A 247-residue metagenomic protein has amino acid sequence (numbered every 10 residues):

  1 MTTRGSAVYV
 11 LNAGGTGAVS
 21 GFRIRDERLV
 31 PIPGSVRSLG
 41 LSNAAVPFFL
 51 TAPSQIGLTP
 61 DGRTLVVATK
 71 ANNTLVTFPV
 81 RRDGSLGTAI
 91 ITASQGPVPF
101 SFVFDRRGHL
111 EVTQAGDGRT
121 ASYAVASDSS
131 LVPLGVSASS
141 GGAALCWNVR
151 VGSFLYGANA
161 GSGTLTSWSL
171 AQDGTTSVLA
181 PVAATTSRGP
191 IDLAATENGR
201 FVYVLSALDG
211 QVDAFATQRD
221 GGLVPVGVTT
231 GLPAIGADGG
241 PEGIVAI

Functional and structural regions predicted by a protein language model:
M1-G5, L39-T64, S94-L110, S139-F154 (+2 more regions): Beta-rich, blade/repeat-based domains predominating in secreted/periplasmic proteins but also intracellular
Y9-D26, P31-D83, G87-P97: Aromatic- and glycine-enriched pocket-lining scaffold segments that form the walls of small-molecule binding clefts
V10-G14, T59-P60, V66-K70, Q95 (+4 more regions): Conserved beta-strand positions in repeat-built beta-propeller and related beta-rich domains
T16-V19, N73-L75, G118-T120, G163-L165 (+1 more regions): Structural signal for beta-propeller blades
R23-V30, F78-S85, Y123-S130, W168-T176 (+1 more regions): Short loop/turn segments immediately following beta-strands, especially the blade-tip and inter-blade linker loops
V30-L41, G87-S94, L131-S139, S177-A184 (+1 more regions): Beta-propeller fold detector
T69-L75, R82, S94-S130, L134-A143: Beta-propeller domains
A207-I247: Blade-level signature of beta-propeller repeat domains, shared across WD40, Kelch, NHL, RCC1 and BNR/Asp-box propellers
